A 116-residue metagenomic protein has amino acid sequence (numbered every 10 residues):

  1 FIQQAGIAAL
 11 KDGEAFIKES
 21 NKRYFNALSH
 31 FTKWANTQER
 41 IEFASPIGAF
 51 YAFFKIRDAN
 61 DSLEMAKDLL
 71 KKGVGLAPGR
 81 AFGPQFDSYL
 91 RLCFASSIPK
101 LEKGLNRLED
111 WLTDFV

Functional and structural regions predicted by a protein language model:
F1-V116: PLP-dependent class I/II
